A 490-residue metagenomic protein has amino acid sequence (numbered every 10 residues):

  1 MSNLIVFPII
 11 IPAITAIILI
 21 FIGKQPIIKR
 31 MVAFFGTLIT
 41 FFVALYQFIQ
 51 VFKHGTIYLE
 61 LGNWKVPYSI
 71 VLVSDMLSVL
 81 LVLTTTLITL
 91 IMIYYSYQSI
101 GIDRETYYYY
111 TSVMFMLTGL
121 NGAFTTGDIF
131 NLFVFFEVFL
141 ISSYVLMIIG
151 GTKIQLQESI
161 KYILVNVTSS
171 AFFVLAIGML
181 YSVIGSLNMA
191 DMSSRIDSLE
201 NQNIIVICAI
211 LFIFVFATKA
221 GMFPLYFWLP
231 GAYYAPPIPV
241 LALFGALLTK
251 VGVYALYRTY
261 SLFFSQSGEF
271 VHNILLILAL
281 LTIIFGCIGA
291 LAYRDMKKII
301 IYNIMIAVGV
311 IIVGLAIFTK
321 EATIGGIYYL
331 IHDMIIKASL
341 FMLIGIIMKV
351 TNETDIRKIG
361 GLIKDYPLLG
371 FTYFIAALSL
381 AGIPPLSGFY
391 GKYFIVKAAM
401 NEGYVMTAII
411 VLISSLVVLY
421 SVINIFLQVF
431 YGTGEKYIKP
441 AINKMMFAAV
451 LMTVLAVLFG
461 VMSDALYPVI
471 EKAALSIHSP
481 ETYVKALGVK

Functional and structural regions predicted by a protein language model:
M1-V6, I14-T111, A190-S194, E471-S476 (+1 more regions): Transmembrane helix-loop-helix hairpins at membrane boundaries of multipass inner-membrane proteins
V6-I11, Y107-F115, I300-M305: Short hydrophobic alpha-helical membrane-embedded segments
I27-T37, Q157-V167, Y366-L369, N443-L451: Alpha-helical transmembrane segments and their helix-start/interface "positive-inside/aromatic belt" motifs in integral
F34-F48, V167-L175, A376, L451-A465: Hydrophobic alpha-helical membrane-insertion segments
F48-T56, Y181, G185, S463-P468: Helix-to-loop transition at the C-terminal end of transmembrane segments
I91-G101, L117-F130, S143-Y393, K397-N424 (+1 more regions): Hydrophobic transmembrane alpha-helices and their helix-loop junctions in integral membrane proteins
E137: Short phosphate-coordinating micro-motif centered on Lys-Gly-acidic
K364-L368, S415, L419, I423-K490: Cytoplasmic/organellar membrane-interface segments at the starts of transmembrane helices in multi-pass inner-membrane
